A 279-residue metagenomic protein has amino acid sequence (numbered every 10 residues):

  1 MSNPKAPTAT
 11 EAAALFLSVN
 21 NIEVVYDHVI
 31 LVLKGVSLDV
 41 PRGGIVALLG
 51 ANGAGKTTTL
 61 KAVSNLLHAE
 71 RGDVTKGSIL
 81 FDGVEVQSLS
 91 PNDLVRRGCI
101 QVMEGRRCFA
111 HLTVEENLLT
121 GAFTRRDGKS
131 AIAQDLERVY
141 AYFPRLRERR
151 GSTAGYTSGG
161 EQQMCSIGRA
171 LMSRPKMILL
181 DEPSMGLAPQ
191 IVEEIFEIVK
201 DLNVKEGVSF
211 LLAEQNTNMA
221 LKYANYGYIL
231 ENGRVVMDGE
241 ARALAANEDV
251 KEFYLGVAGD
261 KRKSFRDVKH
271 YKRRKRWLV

Functional and structural regions predicted by a protein language model:
D27-H28, L67-E70, V114-Q134, Y142-P144 (+1 more regions): ABC-type ATPase nucleotide-binding domains, specifically the catalytic core motifs of the NBD
L49-A51: The feature captures the beta-strand-to-loop junction immediately N-terminal to the Walker
L66-L67, S78-R96, T124: ABC ATPase NBD Q-loop/coupling interface
L112, T157, A170-L171: ABC ATPase signature
M172-K176: A short, proline-enriched helix->beta-strand linker immediately N-terminal to the Walker B motif in ABC-type P-loop
E193-G207: Helical segment within the ABC ATPase nucleotide-binding domain
L255-V279: ABC ATPase nucleotide-binding domains
